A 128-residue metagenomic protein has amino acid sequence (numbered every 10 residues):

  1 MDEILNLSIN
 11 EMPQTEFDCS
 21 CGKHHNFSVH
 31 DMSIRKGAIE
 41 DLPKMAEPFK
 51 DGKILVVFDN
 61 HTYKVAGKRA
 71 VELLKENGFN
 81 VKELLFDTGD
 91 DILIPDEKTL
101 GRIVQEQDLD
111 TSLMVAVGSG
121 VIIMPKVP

Functional and structural regions predicted by a protein language model:
D2-M114: ATP/NTP phosphate-donor binding region
E106-P128: A short, small-residue-rich loop immediately preceding and capping a beta-strand
